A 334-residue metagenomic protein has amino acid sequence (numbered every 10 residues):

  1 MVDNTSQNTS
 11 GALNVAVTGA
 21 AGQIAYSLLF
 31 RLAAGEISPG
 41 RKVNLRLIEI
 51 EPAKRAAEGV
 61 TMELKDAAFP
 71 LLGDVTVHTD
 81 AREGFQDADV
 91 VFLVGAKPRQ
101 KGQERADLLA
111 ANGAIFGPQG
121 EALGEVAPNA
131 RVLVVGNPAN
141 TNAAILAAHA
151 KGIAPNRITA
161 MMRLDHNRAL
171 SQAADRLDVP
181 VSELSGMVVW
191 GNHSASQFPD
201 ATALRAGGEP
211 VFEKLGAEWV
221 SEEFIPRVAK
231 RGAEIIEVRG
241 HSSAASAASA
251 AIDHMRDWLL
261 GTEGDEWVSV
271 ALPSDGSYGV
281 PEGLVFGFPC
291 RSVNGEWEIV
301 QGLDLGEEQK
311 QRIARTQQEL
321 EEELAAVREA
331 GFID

Functional and structural regions predicted by a protein language model:
V2-N4, A34-A88, E322-R328, F332: Conserved N-terminal Rossmann-fold NAD(P) cofactor-binding segment
A21: N-terminal Rossmann NAD(P)H-binding glycine-rich loop of SDR-like oxidoreductase domains
A25-Y26: N-terminal Rossmann-fold NAD(P) dinucleotide-binding loop
L47-I48, P52, K65-A130: Rossmann-like NAD(P)-binding element
E104-L170: Rossmann-like NAD(P)(H) cofactor-binding subdomain of soluble oxidoreductases
H149-T159, D165-D334: C-terminal substrate-binding/catalytic lobe of Rossmann-fold NAD(P)-dependent dehydrogenases
